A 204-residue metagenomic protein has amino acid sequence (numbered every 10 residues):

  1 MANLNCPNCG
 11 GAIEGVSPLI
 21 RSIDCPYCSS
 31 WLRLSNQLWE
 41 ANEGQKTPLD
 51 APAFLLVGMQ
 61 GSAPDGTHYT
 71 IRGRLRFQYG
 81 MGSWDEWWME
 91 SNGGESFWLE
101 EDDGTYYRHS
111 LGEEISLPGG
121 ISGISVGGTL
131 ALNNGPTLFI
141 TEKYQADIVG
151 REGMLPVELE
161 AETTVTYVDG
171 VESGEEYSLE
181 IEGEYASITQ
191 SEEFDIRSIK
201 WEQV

Functional and structural regions predicted by a protein language model:
M1-P64, R72-E86, E90-V204: Mixed-charge, low-complexity intrinsically disordered regions
